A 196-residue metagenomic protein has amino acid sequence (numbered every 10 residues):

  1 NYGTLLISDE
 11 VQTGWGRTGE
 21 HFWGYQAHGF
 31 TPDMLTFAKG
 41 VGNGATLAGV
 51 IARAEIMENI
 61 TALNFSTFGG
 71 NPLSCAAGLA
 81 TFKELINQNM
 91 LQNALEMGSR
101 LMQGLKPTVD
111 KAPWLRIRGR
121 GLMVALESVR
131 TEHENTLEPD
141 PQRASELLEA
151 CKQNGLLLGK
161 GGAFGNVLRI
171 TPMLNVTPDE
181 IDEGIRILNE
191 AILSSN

Functional and structural regions predicted by a protein language model:
N1-N196: Conserved N-terminal phosphate-binding loop of PLP-dependent enzymes in the Aspartate aminotransferase
